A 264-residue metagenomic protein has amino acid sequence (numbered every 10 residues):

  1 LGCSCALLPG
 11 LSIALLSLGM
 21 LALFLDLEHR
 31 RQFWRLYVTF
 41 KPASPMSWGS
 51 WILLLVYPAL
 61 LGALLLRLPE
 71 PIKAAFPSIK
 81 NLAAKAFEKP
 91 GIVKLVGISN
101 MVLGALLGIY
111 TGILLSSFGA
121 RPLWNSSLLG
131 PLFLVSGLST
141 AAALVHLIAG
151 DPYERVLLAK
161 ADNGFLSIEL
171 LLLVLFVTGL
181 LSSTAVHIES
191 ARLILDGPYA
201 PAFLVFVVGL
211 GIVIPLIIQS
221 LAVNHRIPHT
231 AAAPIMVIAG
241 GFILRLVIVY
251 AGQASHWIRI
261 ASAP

Functional and structural regions predicted by a protein language model:
L1-L55, A59: Membrane helical hairpin/interfacial module
C3, R226-A232: Internal alpha-helical transmembrane segments of multi-pass membrane proteins
L7-L11, A161-G164, A233-V237: Junctions where cytoplasmic loops transition into the N-terminal start of transmembrane alpha-helices in multi-pass
M20-L21, L27, L170, L216 (+1 more regions): Conformational gate/switch positions in structured elements
S44, L54, A59-I227, A239: Long, contiguous internal "core" modules enriched in hydrophobic/ aromatic residues
A232-A251: Final/C-terminal transmembrane alpha-helix of multipass membrane proteins
L246-P264: Juxtamembrane boundary at the C-terminal end of a transmembrane helix
